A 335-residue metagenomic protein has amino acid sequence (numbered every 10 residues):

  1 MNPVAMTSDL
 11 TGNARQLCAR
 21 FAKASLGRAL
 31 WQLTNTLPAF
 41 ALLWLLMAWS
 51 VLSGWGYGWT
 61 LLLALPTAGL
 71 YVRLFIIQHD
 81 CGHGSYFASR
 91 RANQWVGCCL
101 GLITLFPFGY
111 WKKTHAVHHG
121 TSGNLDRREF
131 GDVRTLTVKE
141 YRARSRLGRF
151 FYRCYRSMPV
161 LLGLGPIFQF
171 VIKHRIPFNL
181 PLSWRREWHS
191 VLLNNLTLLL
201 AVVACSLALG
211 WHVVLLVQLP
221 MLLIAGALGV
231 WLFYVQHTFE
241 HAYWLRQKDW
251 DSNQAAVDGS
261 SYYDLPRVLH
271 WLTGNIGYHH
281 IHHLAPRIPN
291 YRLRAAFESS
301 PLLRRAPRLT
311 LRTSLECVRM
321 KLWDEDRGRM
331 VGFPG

Functional and structural regions predicted by a protein language model:
M1-G69, Q94, L102-L219, Y291-G335: Non-catalytic, topology-defining segments of multipass membrane proteins
S8-D9, S89-R91, H270-L272: Short helix-capping and inter-helix turn/linker motifs at the boundaries of alpha-helical repeat units
L43, G82, Y86-F87, W244 (+1 more regions): Active-site-flanking alpha-helical
A64-W95: Long, highly hydrophobic alpha-helical transmembrane signal-anchor segments
A68-Q78, P107-W111, P159-K173, Q218-K248 (+1 more regions): Transmembrane alpha-helical segments that form the membrane-embedded catalytic/substrate-channel core of multi-pass
L74-H83, W111-G123, L232-H241, L272-I288: Histidine-centered catalytic micro-motifs
D251-H270: Cytosolic juxtamembrane regulatory segments of multi-pass membrane proteins
